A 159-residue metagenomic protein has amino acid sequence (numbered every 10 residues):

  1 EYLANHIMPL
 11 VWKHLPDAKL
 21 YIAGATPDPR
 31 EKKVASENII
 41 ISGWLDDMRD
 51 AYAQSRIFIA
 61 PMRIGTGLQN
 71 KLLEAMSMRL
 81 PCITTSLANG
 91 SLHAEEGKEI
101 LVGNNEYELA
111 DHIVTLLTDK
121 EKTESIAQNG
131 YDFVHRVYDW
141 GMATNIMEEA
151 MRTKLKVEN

Functional and structural regions predicted by a protein language model:
E1-Q54: Conserved catalytic-core segment of nucleotide-activated headgroup transferases in glycan assembly
L3-A4, L20, A75, L109 (+1 more regions): A structural motif in glycosyltransferase catalytic domains
G43, A60-G65, L87-A88: Short Ser/Thr-rich beta->loop micro-motif in glycosyltransferases that lines and helps position the nucleotide-sugar
A53-G67, M78-P81: Acidic donor-binding loop of glycosyltransferase active sites
K71-E74, P81-T85: Short hydrophobic beta-strand element within catalytic cores of glycosyltransferases and related nucleotide-activated
S86-V102: Short acidic/histidine- and often glycine-rich active-site loop of Leloir-type glycosyltransferases that engages
I100-Y107, T115-K120: Conserved acidic donor-binding segment of nucleotide-sugar-dependent glycosyltransferases
K122-R136, A143-E149: A short, well-ordered alpha-helix in the C-terminal region of glycosyltransferases
